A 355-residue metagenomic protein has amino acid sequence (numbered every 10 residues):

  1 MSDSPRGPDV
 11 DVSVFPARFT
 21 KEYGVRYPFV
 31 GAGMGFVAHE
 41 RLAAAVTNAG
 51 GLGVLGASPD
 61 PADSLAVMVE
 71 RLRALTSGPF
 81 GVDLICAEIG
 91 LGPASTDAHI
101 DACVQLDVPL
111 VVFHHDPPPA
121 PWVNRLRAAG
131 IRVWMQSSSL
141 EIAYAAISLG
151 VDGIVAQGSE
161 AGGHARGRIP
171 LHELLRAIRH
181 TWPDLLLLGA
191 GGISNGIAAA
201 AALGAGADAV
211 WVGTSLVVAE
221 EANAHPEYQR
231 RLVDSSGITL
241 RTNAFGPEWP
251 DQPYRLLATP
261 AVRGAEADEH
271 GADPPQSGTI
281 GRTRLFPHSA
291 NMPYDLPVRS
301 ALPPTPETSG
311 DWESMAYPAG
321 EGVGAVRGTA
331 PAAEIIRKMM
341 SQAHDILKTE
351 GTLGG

Functional and structural regions predicted by a protein language model:
S2-L186: Active-site entrance/lid segments in N-terminal catalytic domains of soluble metabolic enzymes
A161-H164, I169-L186, S194-G355: Conserved active-site-proximal phosphate/metal-binding subdomains
